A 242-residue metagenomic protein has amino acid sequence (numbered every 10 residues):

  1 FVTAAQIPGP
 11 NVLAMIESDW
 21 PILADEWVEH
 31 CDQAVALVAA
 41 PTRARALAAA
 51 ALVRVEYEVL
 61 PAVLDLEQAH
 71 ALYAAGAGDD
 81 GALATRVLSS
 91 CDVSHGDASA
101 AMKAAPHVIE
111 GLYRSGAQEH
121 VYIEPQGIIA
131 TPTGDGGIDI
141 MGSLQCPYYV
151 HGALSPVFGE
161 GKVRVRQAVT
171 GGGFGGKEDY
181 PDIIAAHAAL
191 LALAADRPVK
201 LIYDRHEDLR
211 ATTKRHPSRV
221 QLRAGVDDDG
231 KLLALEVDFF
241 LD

Functional and structural regions predicted by a protein language model:
F1-D242: Structural alpha/beta core scaffold segments of enzyme domains
